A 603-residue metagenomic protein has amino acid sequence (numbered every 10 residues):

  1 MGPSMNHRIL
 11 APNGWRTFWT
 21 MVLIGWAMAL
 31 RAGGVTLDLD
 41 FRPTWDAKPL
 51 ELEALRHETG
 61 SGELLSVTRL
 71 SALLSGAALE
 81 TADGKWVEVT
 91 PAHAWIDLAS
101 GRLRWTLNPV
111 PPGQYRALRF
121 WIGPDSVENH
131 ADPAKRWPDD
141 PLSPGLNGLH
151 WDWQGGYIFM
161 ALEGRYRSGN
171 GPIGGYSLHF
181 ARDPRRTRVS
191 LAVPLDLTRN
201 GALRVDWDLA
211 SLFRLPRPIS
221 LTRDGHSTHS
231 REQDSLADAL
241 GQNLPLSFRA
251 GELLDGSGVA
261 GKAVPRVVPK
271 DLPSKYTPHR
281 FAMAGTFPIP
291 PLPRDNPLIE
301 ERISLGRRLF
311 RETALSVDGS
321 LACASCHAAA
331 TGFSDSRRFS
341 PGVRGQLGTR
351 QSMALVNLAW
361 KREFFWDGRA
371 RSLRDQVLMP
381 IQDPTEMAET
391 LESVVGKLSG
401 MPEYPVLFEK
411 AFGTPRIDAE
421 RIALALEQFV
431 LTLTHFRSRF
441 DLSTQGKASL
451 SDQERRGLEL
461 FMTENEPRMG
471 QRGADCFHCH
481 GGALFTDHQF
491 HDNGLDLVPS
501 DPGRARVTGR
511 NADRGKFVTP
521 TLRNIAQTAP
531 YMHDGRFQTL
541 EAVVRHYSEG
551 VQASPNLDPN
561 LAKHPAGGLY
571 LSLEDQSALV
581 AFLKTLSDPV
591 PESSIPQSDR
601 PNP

Functional and structural regions predicted by a protein language model:
M1-S4: Short, Lys/Arg-enriched N-terminal segments with co-localized hydrophobic residues within the first ~10-30 amino acids
N6-W19: Bacterial N-terminal signal peptides that target proteins for export
G14-T17, L65, A72-L74, R350 (+1 more regions): Short beta-strand-initiation
W19-G25: Sec-dependent N-terminal signal peptides
A27-A32: N-terminal signal peptide c-region/cleavage motif recognized by signal peptidases
G33-R266: A short, solvent-exposed, low-complexity linear motif enriched for acidic/polar residues with Pro/Gly/Ser/Thr
G261-P603: Periplasmic c-type cytochrome electron-transfer domains
